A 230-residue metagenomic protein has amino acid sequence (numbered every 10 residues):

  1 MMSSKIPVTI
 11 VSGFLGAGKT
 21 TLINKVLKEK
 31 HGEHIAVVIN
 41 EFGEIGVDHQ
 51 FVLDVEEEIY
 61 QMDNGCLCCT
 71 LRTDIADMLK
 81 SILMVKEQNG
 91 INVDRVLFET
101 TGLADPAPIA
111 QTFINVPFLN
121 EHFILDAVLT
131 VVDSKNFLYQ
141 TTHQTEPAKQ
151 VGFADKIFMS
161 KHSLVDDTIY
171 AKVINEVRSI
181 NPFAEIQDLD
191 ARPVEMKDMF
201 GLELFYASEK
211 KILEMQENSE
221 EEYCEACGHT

Functional and structural regions predicted by a protein language model:
M2-S12, A17-Q140: Nucleotide-state-sensitive switch-loop elements of NTP-binding domains
S3, P7-A17, T21-I23, I157 (+2 more regions): Conserved N-terminal glycine/acidic-rich loop preference
L27, E99, A148, I174-V177: Short amphipathic alpha-helical segments and helix-helix/interface helices
A36-V38, N92-L97, F123-V132, V151-H162 (+1 more regions): Conserved beta-strand/loop subsegment of P-loop NTPase cores
F137, S163-L164: Short histidine/acidic/glycine/proline-rich micro-motifs that form metal- and phosphate-coordinating active-site loops
L138-F153, I157: Flexible active-site lid/hinge loop adjacent to a nucleotide/diphosphate and Mg2+-phosphate binding pocket
K156, V165-T230: C-terminal accessory "lid"/substrate-recognition subdomains
